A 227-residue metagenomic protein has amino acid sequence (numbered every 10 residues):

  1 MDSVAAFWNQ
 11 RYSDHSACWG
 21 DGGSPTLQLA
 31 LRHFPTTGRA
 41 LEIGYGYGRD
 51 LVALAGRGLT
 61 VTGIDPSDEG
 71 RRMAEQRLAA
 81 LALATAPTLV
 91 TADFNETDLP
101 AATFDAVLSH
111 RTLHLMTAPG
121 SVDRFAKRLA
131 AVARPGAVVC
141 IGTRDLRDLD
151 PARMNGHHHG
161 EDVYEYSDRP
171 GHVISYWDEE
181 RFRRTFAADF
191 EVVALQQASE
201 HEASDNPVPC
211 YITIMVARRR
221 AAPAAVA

Functional and structural regions predicted by a protein language model:
M1-P35, L41-D98, R124, V138-A227: Class I (Rossmann-like) S-adenosyl-L-methionine-dependent methyltransferase catalytic domain, capturing the SAM-binding
N95-V107: A short acidic, Gly/Pro-enriched loop at the edge of an enzyme's catalytic core that lines a small-molecule cofactor
E96, H114-L115: Active-site micro-motifs of SAM-dependent methyltransferase domains
S109-T112: A short beta-strand submotif of the Rossmann-like class I SAM-dependent methyltransferase core that lines
L115-M116, D148: Short glycine-rich, flexible loops that bind phosphorylated cofactors or substrates
M116-R128: A short, conserved alpha-helix within the catalytic core of class I
